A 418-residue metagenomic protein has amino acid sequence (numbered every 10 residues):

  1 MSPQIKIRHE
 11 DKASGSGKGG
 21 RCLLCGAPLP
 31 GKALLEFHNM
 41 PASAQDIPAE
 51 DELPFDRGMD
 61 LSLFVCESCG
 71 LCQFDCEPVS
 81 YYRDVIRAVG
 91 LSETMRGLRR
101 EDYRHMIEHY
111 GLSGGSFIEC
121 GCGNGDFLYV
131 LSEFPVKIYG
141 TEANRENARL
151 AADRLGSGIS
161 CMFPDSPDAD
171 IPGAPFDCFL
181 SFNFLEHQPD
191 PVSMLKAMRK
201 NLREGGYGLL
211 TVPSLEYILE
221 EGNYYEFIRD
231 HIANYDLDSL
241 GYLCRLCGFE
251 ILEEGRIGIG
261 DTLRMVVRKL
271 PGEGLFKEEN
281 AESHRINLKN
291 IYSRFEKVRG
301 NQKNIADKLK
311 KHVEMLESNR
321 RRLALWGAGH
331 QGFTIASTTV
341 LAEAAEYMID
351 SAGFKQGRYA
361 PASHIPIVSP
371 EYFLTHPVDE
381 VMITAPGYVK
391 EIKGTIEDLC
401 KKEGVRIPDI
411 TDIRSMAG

Functional and structural regions predicted by a protein language model:
I5-T94, G255: N-terminal juxtadomain amphipathic helix that follows a signal peptide/anchor or precedes a small N-terminal auxiliary
M40-P48, S214-G222, G260-V267: Flexible glycine/acidic-rich beta-alpha junction loops that bind and position SAM and/or redox cofactors in anaerobic
F55-L150, F163, N223, I228 (+4 more regions): Extended interfacial segments that mediate partner engagement and assembly in macromolecular machines
R104-Y225, N234-L252, V267, F333-T334 (+4 more regions): Conserved SAM-binding loop
M106, R268-G418: Hydrophobic, well-ordered beta-alpha structural blocks that scaffold small-molecule cofactor pockets
F163-D165, S214, D261, I413-M416: Short beta-strand->alpha-helix junction loop in the catalytic core of nucleotide-activated group-transfer enzymes
E253-F276: Terminal amphipathic helices with adjacent charged low-complexity linkers/tails
